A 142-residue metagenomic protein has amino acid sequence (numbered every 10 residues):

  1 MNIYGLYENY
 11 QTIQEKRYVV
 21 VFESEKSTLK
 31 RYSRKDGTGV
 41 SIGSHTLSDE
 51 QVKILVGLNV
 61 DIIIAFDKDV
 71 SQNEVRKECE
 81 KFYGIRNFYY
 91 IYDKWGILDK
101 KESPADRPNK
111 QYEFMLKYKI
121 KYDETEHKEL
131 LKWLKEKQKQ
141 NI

Functional and structural regions predicted by a protein language model:
M1-L58: Phosphate-handling DNA/RNA-contact segment within nucleic-acid enzymes
S33-I142: TOPRIM fold recognition
